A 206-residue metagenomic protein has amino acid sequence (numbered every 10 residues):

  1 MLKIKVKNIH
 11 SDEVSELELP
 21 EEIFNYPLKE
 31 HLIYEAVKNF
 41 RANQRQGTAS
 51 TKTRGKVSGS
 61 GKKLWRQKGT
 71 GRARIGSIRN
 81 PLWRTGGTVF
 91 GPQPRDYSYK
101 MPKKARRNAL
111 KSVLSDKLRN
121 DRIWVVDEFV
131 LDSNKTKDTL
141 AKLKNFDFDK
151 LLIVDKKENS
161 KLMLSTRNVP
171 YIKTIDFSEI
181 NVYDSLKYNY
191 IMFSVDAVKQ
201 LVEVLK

Functional and structural regions predicted by a protein language model:
M1-Q46, G91-K206: Extended polybasic, low-complexity segments that bind anionic RNA or targeting/receptor surfaces
E30-K68: A short, flexible low-complexity segment enriched in Lys/Arg and Gly/Pro that occurs in N-terminal basic tails
R54-F90: Glycine/serine-rich anion-binding loops at beta->alpha junctions that coordinate negatively charged ligand groups
